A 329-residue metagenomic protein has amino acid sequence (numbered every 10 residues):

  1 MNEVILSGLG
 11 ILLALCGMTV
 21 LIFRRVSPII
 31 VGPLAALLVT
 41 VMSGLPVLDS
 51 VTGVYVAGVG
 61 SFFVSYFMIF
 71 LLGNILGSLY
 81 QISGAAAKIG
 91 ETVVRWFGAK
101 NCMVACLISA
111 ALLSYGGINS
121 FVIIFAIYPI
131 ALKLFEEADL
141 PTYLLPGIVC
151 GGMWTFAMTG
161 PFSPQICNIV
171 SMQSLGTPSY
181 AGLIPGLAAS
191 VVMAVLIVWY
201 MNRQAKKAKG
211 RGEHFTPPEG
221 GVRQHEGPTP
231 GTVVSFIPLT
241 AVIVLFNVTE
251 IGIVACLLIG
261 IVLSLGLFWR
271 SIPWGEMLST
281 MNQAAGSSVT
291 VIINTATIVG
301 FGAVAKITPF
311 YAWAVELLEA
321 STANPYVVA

Functional and structural regions predicted by a protein language model:
M1-L6, F23-R25, T52-V64, T177-G186 (+4 more regions): Interfacial loop-to-helix junctions that mark the boundaries of transmembrane helices in multi-pass membrane
N2-G10, G17-S50, L72-G84, V242-G275 (+1 more regions): Structural signal for alpha-helical transmembrane segments and their membrane-water exit/capping regions in multi-pass
N2-I11, L15, I184-T280: Long, contiguous bundles of hydrophobic transmembrane helices that form the permeation core of multi-pass
G8-L12, I30-P33, F67, K100-I108 (+7 more regions): Hydrophobic alpha-helical transmembrane segments
M18-R25, G77, A110-I118, G152-M158 (+2 more regions): Transmembrane alpha-helix interface/packing and boundary motifs in multi-pass membrane proteins, characterized by
I30, Y115-A131, L144-L145, G160-C167: Transmembrane helix boundary and interhelical junction motifs in multipass membrane proteins
L48-E137, W274-A329: Membrane-embedded alpha-helical segments and adjacent helix-loop junctions characteristic of multi-pass solute
K133-T229: Membrane-core helix-loop-helix motifs of multi-pass transport proteins
